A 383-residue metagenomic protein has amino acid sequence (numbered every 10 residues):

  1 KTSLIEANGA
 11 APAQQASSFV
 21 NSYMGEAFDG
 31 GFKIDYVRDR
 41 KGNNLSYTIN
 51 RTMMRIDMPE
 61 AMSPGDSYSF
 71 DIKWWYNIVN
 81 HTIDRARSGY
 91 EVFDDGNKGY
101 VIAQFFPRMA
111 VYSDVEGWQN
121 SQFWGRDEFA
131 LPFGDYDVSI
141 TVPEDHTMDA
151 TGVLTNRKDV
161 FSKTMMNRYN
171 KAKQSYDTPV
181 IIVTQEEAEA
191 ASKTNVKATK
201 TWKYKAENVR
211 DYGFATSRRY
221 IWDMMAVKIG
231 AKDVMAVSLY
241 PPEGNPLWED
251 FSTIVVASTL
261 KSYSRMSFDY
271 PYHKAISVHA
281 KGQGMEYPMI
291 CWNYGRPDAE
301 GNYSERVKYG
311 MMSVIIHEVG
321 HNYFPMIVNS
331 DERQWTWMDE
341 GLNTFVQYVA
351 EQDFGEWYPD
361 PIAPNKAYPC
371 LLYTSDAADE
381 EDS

Functional and structural regions predicted by a protein language model:
K1, D66-H81, Y136-E144, W202-N208: Short, hydrophobic/aromatic-enriched beta-strand segments in well-ordered soluble domains
K1-T2, A11-F28, Y136-P143: Surface-exposed beta-strand/loop patches in extracellular or lumenal glycoproteins
T2-Q14, W75-Y136: Glycine/proline-rich low-complexity spacer/linker segments in large multi-domain proteins
Q14-D94, E189-V196: A surface-exposed beta-strand-loop module
I49, N80-G89, D149-G152, F214-T216 (+5 more regions): Short, solvent-exposed loop/turn and secondary-structure capping segments
M109-W118, W124-I316, F345: Hydrophobic helix-coil surface modules that form long, contiguous segments used for peptide/substrate interaction
A257, K261, W292-Y294, A299-A367: Zinc-dependent metallopeptidase catalytic helix centered on the HExxH motif and its immediate flanking segment
Y373-D382: Single conserved hydrophobic/aromatic residue that forms the stacking wall/gate of nucleotide- or nucleobase-binding
